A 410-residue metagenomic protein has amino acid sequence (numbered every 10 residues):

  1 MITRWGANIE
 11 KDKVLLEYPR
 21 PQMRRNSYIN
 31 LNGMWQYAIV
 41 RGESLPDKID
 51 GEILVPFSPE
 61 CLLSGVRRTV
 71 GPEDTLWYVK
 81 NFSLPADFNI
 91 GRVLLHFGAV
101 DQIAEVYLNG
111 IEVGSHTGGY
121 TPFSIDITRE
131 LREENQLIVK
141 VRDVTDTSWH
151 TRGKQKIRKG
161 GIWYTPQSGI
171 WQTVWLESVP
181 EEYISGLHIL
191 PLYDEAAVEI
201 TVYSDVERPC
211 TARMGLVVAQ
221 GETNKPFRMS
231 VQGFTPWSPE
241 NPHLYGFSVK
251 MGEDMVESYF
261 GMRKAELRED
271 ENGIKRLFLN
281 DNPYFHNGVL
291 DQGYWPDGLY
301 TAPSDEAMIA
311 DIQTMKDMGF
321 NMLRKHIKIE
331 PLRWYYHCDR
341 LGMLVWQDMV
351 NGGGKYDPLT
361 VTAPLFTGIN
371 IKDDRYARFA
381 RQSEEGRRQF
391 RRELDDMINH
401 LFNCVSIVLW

Functional and structural regions predicted by a protein language model:
M1-V345, E393, N399, V408-L409: Secreted/periplasmic carbohydrate-active enzymes, especially glycoside hydrolases
N287-Q292, L299, D348-I398: Aromatic- and acidic-residue-enriched carbohydrate-binding clefts of CAZyme catalytic domains
C404: Acidic-histidine catalytic/liganding microenvironments
